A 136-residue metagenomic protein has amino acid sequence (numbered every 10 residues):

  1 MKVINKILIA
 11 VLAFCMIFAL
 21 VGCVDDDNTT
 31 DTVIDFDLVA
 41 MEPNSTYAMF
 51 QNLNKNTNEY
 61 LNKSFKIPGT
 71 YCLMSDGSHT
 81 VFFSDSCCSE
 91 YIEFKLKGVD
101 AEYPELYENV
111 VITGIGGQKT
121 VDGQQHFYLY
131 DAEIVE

Functional and structural regions predicted by a protein language model:
M1-A10: Bacterial N-terminal signal peptides that target proteins for export
A10-A19: Bacterial N-terminal signal peptides
A19-E136: OB-fold and OB-like single-stranded nucleic-acid-recognition modules and their adjacent interaction interfaces
